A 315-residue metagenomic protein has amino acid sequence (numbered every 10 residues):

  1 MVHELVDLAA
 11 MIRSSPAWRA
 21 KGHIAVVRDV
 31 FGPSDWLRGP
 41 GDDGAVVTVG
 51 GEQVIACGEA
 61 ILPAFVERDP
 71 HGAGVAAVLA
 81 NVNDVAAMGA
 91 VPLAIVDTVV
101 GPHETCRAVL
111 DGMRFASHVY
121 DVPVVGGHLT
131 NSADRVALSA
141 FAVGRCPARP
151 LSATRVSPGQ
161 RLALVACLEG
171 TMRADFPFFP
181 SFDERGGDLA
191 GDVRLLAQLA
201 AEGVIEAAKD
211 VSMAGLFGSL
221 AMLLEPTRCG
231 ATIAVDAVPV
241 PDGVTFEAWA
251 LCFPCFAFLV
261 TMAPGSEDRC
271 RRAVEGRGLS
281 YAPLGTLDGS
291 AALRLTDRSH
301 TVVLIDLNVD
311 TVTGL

Functional and structural regions predicted by a protein language model:
M1-V66, M88, D97, R107 (+4 more regions): Extreme N-terminal cap/leader segments of soluble proteins
V2-E4, E275-L315: Acidic, Ser/Thr/Pro-rich beta/coil linker or hinge segments at domain junctions
S34-W36, G44-V47, N83-D84, R114 (+5 more regions): A generic local secondary-structure boundary/capping motif
W36-P40, I55-C57, P123-G127, A142 (+4 more regions): General beta-strand structural signal in soluble alpha/beta enzymes
Q53-A56, I61-P63, V91-D175, T286 (+1 more regions): Glycine-rich anion-binding loops of enzyme active sites
D69-I95, A108-V119, D192-A200, L216-M222: Small-aliphatic-rich amphipathic alpha-helix that forms the alpha element of a beta-alpha
E104, G186-C255: Active-site-proximal betaalpha loop/short-helix elements that scaffold phosphoryl/nucleotidyl transfer chemistry
A174-L189, R277: Short, compositionally biased
